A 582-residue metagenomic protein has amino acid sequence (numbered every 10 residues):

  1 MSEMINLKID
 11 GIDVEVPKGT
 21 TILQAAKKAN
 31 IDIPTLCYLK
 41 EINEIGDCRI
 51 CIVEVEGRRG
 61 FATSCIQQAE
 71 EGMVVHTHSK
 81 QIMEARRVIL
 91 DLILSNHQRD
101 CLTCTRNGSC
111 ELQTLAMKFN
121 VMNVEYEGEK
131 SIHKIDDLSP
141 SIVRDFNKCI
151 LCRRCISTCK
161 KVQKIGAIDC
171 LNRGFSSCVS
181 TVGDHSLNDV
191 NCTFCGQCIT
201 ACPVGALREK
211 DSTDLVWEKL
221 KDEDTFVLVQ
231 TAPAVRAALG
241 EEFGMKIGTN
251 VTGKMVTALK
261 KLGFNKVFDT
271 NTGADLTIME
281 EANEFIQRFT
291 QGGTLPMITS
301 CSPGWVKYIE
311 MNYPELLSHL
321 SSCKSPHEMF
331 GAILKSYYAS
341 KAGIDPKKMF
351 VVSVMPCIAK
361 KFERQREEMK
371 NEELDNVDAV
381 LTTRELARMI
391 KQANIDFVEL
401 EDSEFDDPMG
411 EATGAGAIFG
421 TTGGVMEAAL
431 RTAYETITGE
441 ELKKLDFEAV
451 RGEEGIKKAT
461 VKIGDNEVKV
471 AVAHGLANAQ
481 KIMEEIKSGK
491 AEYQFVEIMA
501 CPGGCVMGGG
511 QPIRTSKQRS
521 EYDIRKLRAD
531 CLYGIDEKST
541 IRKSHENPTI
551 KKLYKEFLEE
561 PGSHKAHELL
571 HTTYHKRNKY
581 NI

Functional and structural regions predicted by a protein language model:
M1, G128-E129, I135, C155-S157 (+2 more regions): Intrinsically disordered, low-complexity segments enriched in polar/charged residues with Gly/Pro, especially when
S2-N6, D13-R86, K210-I582: Iron-sulfur-associated redox domains of electron-transfer enzymes in respiratory and anaerobic energy metabolism
K8-G11, C159: Long terminal accessory regions outside catalytic cores
R49-F194, T200, L207-F226: Fe-S ferredoxin-like electron-transfer domains and their immediately adjacent linker/connector regions across
Q163, C202, Y338-A342: Structural motif corresponding to the C-terminal cap of alpha-helices
